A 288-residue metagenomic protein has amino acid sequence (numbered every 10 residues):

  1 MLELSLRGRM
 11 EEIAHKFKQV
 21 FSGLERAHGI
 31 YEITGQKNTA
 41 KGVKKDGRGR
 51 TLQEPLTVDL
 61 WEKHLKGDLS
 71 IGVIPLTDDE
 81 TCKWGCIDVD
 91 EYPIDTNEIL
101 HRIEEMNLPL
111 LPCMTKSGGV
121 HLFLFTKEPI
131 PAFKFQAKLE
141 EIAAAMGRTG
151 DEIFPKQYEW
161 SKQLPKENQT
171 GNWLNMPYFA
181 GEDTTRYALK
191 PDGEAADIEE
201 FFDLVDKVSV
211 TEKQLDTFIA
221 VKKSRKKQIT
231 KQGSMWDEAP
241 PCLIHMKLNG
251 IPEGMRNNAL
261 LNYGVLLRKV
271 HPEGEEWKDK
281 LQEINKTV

Functional and structural regions predicted by a protein language model:
M1-W84, P93-I99, W173, Y178-G181: DNA replication initiation on ssDNA origins
H15, T170-L174, N258-V265: Non-catalytic, well-ordered alpha-helical scaffold segments
V73-L76, L111-S117, E152-Q157: Short beta-strand
C86-I87, L110-K138, Q163-F179, L281: Histidine-centered divalent-metal-coordination microenvironment in nucleic-acid enzymes
H101-C113: Active-site palm subdomain of RNA-directed nucleic acid polymerases
E104, G119-H121, T126-F135, A180-T185 (+1 more regions): Modules that initiate DNA replication and primer synthesis
M106-P109, E140-T149, T287: A common structural junction motif
A143-T170, P177-E182, D206-Q214: Flexible helix-coil linker/hinge segments at domain or subdomain boundaries
